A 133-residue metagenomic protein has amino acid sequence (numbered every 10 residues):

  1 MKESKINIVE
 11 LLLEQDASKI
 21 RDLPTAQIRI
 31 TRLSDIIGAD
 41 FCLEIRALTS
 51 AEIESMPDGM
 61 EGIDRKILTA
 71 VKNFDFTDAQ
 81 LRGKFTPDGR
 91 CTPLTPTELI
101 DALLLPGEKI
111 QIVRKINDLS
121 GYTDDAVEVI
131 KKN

Functional and structural regions predicted by a protein language model:
M1-S18, N133: Low-complexity intrinsically disordered segments
I8, D22-R29, F76-P87: Acidic Ser/Thr/Pro-rich low-complexity disordered segments that often serve as glycosylated linkers/stalks around
E14-S34: Short acidic, Pro/Gly- and aromatic-enriched capping/linker segments at domain boundaries
D35-N133: Short, surface-exposed, charged amphipathic helix/loop patches that serve as local interaction elements
